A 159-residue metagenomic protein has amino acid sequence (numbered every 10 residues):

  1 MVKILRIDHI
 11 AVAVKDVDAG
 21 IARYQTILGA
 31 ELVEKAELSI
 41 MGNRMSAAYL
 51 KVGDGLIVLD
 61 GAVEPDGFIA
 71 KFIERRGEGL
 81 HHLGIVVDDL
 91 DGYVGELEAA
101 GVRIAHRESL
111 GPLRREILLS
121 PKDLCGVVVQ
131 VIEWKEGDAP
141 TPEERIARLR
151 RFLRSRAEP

Functional and structural regions predicted by a protein language model:
M1, Y49, V58, V94-P159: Vicinal oxygen chelate
M1-I21, E78-V87, G137-P159: N-terminal beta-strand motif that seeds the catalytic metal site of vicinal oxygen chelate
I7-K15, A47-K51, A70-V94, I117-S120: Vicinal oxygen chelate
G20-Q25, L97: Conserved active-site tyrosine of GNAT-family acetyltransferases
L28-L38, G101-S109: Short secondary-structure junctions
L38-I69: A glycine-rich, hydrophobic loop/mini-helix early in the fold
E64-P65, D89, S109-G111: Short beta->alpha connector loops
F68-F72, P140-E143: A short, polar/proline- and glycine-enriched secondary-structure boundary/capping micro-motif
